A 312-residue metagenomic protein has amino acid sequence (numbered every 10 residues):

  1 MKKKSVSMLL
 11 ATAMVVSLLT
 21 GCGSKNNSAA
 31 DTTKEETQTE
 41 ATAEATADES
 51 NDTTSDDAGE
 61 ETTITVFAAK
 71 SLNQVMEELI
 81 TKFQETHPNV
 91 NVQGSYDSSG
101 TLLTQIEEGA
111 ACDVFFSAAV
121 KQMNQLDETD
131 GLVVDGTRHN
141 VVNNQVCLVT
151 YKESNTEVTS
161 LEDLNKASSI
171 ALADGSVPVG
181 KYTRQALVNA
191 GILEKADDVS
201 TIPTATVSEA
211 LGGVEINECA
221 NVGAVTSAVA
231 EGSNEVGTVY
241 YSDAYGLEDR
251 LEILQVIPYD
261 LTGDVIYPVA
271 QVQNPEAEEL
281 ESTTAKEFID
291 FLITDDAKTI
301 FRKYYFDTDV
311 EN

Functional and structural regions predicted by a protein language model:
M1-M8: Positively charged n-region of N-terminal signal peptides that target proteins for export
M8-M14: Sec-dependent N-terminal signal peptides
S17-G21: C-terminal motif of bacterial Sec signal peptides marking the signal peptidase cleavage site
S24-E36, E40-E49, S55-T81, E85 (+5 more regions): Exported/periplasmic ABC-transporter solute-binding proteins
H87-Q93: A generic structural motif
N89, A111-C112, N234: Short, high-confidence coil segments that cap the C-terminus of an alpha-helix and link into the following beta-strand
G94-T104, A111-D127: Ligand-binding clamshell of periplasmic/extracellular solute-binding protein-like
K121-V134, H139: Acidic, polar ligand-binding/catalytic clefts
